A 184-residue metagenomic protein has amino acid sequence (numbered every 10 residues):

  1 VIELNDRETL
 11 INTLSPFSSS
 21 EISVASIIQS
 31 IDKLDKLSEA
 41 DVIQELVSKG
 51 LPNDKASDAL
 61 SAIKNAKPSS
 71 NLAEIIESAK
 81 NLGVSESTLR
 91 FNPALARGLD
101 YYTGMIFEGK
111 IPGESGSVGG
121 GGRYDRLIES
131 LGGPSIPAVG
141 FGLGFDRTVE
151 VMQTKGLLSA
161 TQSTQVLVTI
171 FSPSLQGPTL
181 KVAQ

Functional and structural regions predicted by a protein language model:
V1, E21-A25: Short secondary-structure capping/junction motifs at helix and strand boundaries
I2, D6-N12, F17, D35-Q184: Positively charged, Gly/Ser-enriched RNA/tRNA-binding surfaces
V24-K33, Q176: EAL-type cyclic di-GMP phosphodiesterase domain
